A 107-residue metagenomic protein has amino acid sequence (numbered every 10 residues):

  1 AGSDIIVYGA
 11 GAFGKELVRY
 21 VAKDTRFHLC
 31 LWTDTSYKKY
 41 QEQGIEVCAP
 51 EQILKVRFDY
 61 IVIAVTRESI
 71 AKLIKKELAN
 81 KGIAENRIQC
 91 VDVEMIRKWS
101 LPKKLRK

Functional and structural regions predicted by a protein language model:
A1-K107: Hydrophobic, well-ordered beta-alpha structural blocks that scaffold small-molecule cofactor pockets
